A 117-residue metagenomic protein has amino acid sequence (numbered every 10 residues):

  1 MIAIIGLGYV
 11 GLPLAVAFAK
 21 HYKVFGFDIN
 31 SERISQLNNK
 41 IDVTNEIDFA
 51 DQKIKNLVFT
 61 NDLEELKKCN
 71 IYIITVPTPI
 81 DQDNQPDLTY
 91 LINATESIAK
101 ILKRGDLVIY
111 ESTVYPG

Functional and structural regions predicted by a protein language model:
M1-G117: Structural/interface elements that position substrates and couple domains in central-metabolism enzymes
